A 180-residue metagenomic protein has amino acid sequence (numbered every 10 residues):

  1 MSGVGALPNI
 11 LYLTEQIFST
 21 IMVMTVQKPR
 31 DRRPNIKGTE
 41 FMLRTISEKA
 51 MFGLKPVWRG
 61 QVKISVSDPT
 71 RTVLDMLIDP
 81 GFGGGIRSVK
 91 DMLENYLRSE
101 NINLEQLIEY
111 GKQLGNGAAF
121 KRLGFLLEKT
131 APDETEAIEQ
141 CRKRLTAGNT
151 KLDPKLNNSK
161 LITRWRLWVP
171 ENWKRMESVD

Functional and structural regions predicted by a protein language model:
M1-A50: Short gly/ser-rich loop at a beta-strand->alpha-helix junction or flexible surface loop bordering the NTP-binding
L54-D180: Hydrophobic alpha-helical interaction segments
